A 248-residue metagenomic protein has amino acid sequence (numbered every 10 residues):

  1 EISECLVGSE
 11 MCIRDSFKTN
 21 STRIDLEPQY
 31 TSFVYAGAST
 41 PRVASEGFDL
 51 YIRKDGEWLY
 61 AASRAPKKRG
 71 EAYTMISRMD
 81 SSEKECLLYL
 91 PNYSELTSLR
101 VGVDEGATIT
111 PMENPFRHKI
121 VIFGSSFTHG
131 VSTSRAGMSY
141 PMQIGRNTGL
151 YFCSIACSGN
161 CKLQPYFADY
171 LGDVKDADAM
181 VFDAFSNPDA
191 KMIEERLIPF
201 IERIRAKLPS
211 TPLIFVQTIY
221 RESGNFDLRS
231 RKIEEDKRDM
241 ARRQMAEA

Functional and structural regions predicted by a protein language model:
I2-I13: Short, small-residue-biased leader/transition segments that mark boundaries at the very start of proteins
R14-R23, I76-S81: Extracellular and analogous surface-interaction loops
N20-S39: A short beta-strand element within beta-rich, extracytoplasmic domains of secreted/secretory-pathway proteins
L26, F123-G124, V216: Short hydrophobic segments within beta-strands
A38-F48: Short coil-to-beta strand junction motifs in C2/discoidin
L59-S81: Beta-sandwich interaction modules
M79-D80, C86-S158, P165-D176: Serine-esterase "nucleophile elbow" of acetyl-processing enzymes
P165-A248: Alpha-helical cap/lid subdomain in secreted, periplasmic, or secretory-pathway luminal O-acyl-processing enzymes
